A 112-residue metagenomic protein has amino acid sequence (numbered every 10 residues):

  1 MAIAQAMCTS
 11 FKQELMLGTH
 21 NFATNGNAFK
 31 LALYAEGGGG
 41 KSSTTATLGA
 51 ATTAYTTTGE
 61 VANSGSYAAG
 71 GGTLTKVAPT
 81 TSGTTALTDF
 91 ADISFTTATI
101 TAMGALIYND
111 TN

Functional and structural regions predicted by a protein language model:
M1-M103, D110-N112: Small cysteine-rich, disulfide-bonded extracellular modules of the LU/uPAR three-finger superfamily and closely related
